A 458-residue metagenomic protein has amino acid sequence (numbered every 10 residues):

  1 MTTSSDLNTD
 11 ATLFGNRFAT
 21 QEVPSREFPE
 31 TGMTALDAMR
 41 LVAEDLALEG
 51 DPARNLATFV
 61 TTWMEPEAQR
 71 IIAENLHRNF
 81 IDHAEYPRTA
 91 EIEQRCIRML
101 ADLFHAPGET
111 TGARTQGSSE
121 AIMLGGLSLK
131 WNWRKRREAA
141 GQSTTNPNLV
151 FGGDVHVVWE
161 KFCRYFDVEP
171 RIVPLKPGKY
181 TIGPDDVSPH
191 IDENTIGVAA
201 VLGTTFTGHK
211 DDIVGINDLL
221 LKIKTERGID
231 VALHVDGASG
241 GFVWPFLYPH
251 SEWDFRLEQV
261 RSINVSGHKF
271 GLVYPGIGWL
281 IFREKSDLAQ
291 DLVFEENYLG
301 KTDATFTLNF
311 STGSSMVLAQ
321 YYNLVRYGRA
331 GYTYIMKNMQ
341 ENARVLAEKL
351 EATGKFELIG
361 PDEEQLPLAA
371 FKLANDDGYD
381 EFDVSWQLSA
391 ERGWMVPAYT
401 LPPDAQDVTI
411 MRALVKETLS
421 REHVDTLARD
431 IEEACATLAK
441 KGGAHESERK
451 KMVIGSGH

Functional and structural regions predicted by a protein language model:
M1-E109, G393-V396, M411, D430-I431 (+1 more regions): N-terminal entrance/gating region of PLP-dependent enzymes' catalytic architecture
S4-T12, Q116-D291: Conserved PLP-enzyme active-site core in the AAT-like
V23-P24, H77-A84, P107-A113, T144-N146 (+6 more regions): Glycine- and acidic
P24, F151, V155, K450-H458: Acidic, Ser/Thr-rich low-complexity intrinsically disordered segments
E93-L100, V155-W159, G183-I191, G313-M316 (+2 more regions): Structured alpha-helical segments in the cores of large, soluble enzyme domains
L175, D287, L292-F310, L324-H458: Conserved C-terminal alpha-helix-loop-beta "cap" of PLP-dependent enzymes that closes/shapes the active-site mouth
D236, I263, Q320, M339 (+1 more regions): Hydrophobic, well-ordered secondary-structure elements that form the walls of internal hydrophobic environments
V273, F306-Y322: PLP-dependent aminotransferase class I/II
